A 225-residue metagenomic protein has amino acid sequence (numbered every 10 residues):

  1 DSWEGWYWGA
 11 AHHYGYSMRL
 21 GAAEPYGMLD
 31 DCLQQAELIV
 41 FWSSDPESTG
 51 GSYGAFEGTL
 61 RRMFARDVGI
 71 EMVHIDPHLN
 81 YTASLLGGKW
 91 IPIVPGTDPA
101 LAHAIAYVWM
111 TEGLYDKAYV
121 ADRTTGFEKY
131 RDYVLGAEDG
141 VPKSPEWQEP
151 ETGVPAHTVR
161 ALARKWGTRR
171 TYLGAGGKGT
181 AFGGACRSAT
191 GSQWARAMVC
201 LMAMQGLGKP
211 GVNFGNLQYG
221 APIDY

Functional and structural regions predicted by a protein language model:
D1, L162, W166-Y225: A glycine-rich, hydrophobic/aromatic-adjacent loop/helix-cap motif
D1-Q35, K209-N216: Anionic-ligand anchoring segments at beta-strand to alpha-helix junctions in alpha/beta enzyme folds, i.e., glycine
S43-S44, V94: Glycine-rich, N-terminal phosphate-binding loop of Rossmann-like dinucleotide-binding domains
D45-G58: Glycine/threonine-rich flexible loop motifs
D45-S48, H78-Y81, T180-F182: Solvent-exposed loop/turn segments at secondary-structure junctions within structured extracellular/periplasmic domains
A55-G69: Catalytic-core regions built around general acid/base machinery
R66-V73, H78-R170: Long, well-ordered, tryptophan-enriched scaffold segments
